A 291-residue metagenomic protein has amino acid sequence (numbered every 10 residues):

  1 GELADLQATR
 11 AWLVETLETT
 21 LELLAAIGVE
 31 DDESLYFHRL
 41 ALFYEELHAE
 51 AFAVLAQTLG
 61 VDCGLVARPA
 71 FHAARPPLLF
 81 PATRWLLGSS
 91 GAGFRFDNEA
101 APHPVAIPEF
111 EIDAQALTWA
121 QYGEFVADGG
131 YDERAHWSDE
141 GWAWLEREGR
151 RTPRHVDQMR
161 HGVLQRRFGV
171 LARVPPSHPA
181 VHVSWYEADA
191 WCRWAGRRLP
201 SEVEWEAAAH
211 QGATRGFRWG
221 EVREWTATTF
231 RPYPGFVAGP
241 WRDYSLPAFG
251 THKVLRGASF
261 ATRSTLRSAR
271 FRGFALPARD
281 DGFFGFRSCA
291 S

Functional and structural regions predicted by a protein language model:
G1-E204, A209, F274-S291: Extended beta-strand/loop cores of jelly-roll/beta-sandwich
A100-H103, A127-G149, A213, R218-S291: Surface-exposed recognition segments
